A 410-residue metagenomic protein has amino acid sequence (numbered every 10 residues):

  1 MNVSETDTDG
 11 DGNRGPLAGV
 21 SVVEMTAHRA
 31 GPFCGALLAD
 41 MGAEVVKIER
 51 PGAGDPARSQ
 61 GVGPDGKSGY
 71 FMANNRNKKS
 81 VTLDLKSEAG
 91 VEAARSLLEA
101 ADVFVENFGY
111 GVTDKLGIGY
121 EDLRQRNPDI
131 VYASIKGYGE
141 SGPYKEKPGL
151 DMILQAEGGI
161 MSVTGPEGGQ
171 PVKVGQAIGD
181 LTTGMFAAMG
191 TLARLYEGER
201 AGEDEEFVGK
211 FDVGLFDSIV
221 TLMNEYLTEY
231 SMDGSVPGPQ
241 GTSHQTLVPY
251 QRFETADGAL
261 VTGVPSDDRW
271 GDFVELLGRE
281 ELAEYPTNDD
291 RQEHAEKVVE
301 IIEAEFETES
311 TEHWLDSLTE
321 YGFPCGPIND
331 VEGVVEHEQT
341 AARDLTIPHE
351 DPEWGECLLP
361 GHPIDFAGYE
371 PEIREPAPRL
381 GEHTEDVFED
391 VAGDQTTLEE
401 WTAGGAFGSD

Functional and structural regions predicted by a protein language model:
M1-E206, R379, E385-D410: N-terminal helix-loop segment corresponding to the beta1-alpha1 unit of nucleotide/adenylate-binding folds
G52, Y138-G139, L215-L222, D257-A259 (+2 more regions): Glycine-rich beta-alpha junction loops
E140, G168-I178, E199-I219, S235-Q245 (+1 more regions): Conserved Rossmann-fold dehydrogenase catalytic segment
Q170-I178, E254-D257, Y369-E372: Flexible glycine/proline-enriched surface loops and loop-helix/loop-strand junctions
G184-G209, T221, E225-S231, V274-E280: Oxidoreductase and adenylate-handling cofactor-binding alpha/beta cores
Q240-Q245, Y250-Q251, W354-C357, P376-R379: Short Gly/Pro-enriched turn/cap motifs at secondary-structure boundaries
V248-Y321, C325: Aromatic-enriched alpha-helical interface/lid elements that frame and gate functional surfaces
Y321-R374: A glycine-rich dinucleotide-binding beta-alpha-beta segment and adjacent secondary-structure elements that constitute
